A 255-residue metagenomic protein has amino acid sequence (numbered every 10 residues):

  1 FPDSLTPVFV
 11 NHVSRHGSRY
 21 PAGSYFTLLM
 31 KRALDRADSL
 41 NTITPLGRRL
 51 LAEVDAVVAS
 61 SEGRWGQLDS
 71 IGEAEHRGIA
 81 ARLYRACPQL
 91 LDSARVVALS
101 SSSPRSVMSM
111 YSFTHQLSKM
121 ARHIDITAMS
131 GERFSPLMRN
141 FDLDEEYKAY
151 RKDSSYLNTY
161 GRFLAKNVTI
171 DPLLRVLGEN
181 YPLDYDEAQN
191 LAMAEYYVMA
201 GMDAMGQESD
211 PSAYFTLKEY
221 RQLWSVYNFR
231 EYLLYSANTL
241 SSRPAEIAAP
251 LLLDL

Functional and structural regions predicted by a protein language model:
F1-R95, S103-L255: Signature for phosphate-centric chemistry
